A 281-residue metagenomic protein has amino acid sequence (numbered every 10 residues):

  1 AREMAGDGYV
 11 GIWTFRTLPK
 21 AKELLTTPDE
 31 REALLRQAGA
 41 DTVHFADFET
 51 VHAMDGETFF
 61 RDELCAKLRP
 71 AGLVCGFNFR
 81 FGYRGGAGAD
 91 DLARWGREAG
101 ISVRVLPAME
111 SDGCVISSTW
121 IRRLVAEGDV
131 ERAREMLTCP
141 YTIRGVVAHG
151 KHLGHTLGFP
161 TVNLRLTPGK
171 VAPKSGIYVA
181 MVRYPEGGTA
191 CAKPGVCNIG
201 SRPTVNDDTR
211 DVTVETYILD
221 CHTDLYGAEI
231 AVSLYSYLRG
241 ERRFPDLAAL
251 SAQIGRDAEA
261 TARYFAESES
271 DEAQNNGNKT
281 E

Functional and structural regions predicted by a protein language model:
A1, L92, D257-T261: Hydrophobic alpha-helical packing residues
A1-L68: Core alpha/beta nucleotide-donor-binding catalytic domains of modification enzymes
M4-G8, A40, I101, C139 (+1 more regions): Short glycine/serine/threonine/alanine-rich loop segments
T14, D47, P107-M109, S236: Residues at the C-termini of beta-strands that transition into short coil/loop
A21-L24, P28, A53, G82-G85 (+5 more regions): Alpha-helix N-cap/helix-start motif
V51-P160, P245-S251, G255: Classical nucleotidyltransferase
G150-E281: Phosphate/ribose-recognition catalytic cores of enzymes acting on nucleotide-derived substrates
